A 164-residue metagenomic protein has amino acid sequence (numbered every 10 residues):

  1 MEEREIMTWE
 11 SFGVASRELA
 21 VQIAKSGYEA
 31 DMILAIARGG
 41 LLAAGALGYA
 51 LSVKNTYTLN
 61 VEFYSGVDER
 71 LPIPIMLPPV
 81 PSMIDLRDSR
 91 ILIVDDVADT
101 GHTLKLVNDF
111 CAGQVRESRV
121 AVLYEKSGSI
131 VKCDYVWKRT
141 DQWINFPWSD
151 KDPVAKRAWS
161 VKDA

Functional and structural regions predicted by a protein language model:
M1-A164: PRPP-associated nucleotide enzymes
